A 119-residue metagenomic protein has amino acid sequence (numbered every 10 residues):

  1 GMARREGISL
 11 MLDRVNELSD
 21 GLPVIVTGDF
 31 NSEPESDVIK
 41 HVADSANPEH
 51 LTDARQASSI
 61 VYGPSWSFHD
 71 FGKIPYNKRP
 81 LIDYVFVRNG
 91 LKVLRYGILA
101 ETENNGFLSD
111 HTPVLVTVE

Functional and structural regions predicted by a protein language model:
G1-E119: Active-site regions of metal-assisted phosphoester/phosphodiester hydrolases, unifying DNase/endonuclease modules
